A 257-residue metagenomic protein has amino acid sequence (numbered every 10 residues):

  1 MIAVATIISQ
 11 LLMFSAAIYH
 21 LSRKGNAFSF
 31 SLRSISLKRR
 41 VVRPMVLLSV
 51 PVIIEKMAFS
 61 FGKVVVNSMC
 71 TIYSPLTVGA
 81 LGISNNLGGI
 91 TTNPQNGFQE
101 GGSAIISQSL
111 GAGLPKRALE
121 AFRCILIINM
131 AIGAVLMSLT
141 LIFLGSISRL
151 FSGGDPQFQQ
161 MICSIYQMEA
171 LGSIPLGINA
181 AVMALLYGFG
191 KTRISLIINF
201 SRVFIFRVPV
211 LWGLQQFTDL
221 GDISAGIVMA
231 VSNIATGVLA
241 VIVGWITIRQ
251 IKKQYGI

Functional and structural regions predicted by a protein language model:
M1-A3, V78, T192-L196, A225-G226: Alpha-helical transmembrane segments and their helix-entry boundary regions
M1-S49, I106-G172, Q215-I257: Short alpha-helical transmembrane segments in multi-pass integral membrane proteins
I7-S15, K24-G25, S49, I53-V65 (+6 more regions): Hydrophobic alpha-helical transmembrane bundles that constitute the permease/transmembrane domains of multi-pass
M57-S84, I90, Q108, S146-P156 (+1 more regions): Helix-terminus/linker motif at the lipid-water interface of multi-pass membrane proteins
A80-L144, L176-S195: Small-residue-rich hydrophobic transmembrane alpha-helices
M161-S164, R193-I197: Soluble-to-membrane junctions at the N-terminal ends of transmembrane alpha-helices in multi-pass ion-transporting
